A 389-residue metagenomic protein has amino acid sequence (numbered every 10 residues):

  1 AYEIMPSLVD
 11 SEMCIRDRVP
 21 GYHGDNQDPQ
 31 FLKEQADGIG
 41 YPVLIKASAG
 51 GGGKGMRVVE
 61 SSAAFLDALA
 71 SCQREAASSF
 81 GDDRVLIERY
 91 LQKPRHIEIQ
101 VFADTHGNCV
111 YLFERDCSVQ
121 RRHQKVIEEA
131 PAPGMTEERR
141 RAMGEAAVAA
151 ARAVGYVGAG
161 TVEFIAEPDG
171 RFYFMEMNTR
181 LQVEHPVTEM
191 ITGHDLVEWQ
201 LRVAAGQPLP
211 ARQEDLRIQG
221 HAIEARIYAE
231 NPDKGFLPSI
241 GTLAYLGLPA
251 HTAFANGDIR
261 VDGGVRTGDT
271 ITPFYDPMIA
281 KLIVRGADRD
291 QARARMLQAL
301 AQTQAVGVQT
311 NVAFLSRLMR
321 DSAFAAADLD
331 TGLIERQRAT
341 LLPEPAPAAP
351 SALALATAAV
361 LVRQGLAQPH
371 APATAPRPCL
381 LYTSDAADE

Functional and structural regions predicted by a protein language model:
A1, G38, P94-H96, A159 (+4 more regions): A general secondary-structure signal for short beta-strands and their flanking turns/coil in non-transmembrane regions
A1-I15, Y382-E389: Single conserved hydrophobic/aromatic residue that forms the stacking wall/gate of nucleotide- or nucleobase-binding
I4-S7, G55, N311, R317: Residue-level recognition of specific faces of alpha-helices
S11, R16-V162, A166-Q182: N-terminal beta-alpha lobe that positions the nucleotide/phosphoryl donor in ATP/NTP-coupled carboxylate activation
A147, P186-S384, E389: Catalytic cores of soluble metabolic enzymes centered on carboxylation/carboxyl-transfer
